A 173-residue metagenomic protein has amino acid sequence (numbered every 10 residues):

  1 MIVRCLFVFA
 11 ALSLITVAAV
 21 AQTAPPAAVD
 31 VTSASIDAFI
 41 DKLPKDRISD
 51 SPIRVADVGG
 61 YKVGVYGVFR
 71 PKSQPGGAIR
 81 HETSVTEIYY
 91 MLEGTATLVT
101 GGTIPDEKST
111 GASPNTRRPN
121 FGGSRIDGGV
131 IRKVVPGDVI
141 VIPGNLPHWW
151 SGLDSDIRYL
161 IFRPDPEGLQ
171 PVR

Functional and structural regions predicted by a protein language model:
M1-V3: N-terminal secretory signal peptides that target proteins for export/translocation
C5-A18: Bacterial N-terminal signal peptides
A19-S84: A short, N-terminal "cap"/entry segment at the start of jelly-roll beta-barrel domains of the cupin/DSBH fold
T83-L98, G102, T110-G122: Short, conserved beta-strand element in jelly-roll/cupin
T86-Y90, I131-R132, V139-I140: His/acidic/aromatic-lined binding-pocket segments of jelly-roll/cupin-type domains and related regulatory beta-sandwich
R125-G129: Short alpha-helix capping/helix-loop boundary micro-motifs
K133-P147, S151-L153: Conserved metal-binding segment of the jelly-roll/cupin
S155-P171: A short hydrophobic beta-strand segment most commonly corresponding to one strand of the jelly-roll/cupin
